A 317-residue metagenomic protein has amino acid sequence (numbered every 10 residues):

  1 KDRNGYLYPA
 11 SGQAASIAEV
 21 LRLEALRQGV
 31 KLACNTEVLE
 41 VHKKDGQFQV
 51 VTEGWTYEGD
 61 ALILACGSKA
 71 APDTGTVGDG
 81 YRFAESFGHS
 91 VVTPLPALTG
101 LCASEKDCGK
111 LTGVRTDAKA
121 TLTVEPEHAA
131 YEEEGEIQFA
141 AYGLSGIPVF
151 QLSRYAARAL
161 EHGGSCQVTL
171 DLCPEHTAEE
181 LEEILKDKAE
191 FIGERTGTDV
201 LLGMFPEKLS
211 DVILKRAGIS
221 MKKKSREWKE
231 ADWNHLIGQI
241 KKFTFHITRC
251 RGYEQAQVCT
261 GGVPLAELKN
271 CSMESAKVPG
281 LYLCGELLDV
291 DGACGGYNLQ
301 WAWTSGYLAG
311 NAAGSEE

Functional and structural regions predicted by a protein language model:
K1-A61, S210, L214: Feature captures the FAD/FMN-dependent oxidoreductase FAD-binding
A10-A15, A97-K106, C250-E267: Flavin (FAD/FMN) cofactor-binding core of flavoprotein oxidoreductases
L32-T36, T93-L95, R251: Short loop/edge segments at beta-strand edges and connector loops that shape dinucleotide/nucleotide cofactor-binding
C34, D211-D291: A glycine-rich dinucleotide-binding beta-alpha-beta segment and adjacent secondary-structure elements that constitute
V38, T56-T76, A84-E85, I137-Y142 (+2 more regions): Short hydrophobic core segments
S68-F87, V290-E317: A conserved FAD-binding loop/helix module that cradles the flavin
S90-L95, G100-E227, A231: An anion/pyrophosphate-binding glycine-rich loop and adjacent beta-alpha core in soluble alpha-beta enzymes
